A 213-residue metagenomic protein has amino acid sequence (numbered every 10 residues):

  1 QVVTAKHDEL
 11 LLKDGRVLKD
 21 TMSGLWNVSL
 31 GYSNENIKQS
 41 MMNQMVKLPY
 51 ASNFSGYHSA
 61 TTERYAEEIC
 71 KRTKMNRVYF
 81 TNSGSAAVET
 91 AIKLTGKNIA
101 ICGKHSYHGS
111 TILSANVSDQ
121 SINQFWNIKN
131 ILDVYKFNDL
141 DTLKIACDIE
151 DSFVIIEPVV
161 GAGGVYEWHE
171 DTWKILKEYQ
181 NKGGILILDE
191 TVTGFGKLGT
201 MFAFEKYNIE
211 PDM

Functional and structural regions predicted by a protein language model:
Q1-E9, G24, T61-T62: Active-site-adjacent loop/helix segments that line or gate small-molecule/cofactor pockets in enzymes
V17-N98: Glycine-rich loop-to-alpha-helix module at the N-terminal edge of alpha/beta enzyme cores
L48, L186-I187: Hydrophobic beta-strand scaffold residues
R64-F153: PLP-dependent aspartate aminotransferase-fold enzymes
V159-I185: Active-site core of PLP-dependent enzymes with the aminotransferase class I/II
E190-V192: Conserved Walker B
A203-M213: Conserved active-site segment immediately N-terminal to the catalytic lysine that forms the internal aldimine
